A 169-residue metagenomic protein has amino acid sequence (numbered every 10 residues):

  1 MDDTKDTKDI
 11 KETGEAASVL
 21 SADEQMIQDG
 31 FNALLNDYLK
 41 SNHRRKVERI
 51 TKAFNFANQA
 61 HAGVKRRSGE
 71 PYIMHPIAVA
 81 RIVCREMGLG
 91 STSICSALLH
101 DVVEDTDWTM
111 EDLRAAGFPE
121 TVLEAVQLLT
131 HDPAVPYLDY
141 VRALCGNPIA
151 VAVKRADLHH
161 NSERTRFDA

Functional and structural regions predicted by a protein language model:
M1-A169: Active-site helical microenvironments for divalent-metal-assisted chemistry
